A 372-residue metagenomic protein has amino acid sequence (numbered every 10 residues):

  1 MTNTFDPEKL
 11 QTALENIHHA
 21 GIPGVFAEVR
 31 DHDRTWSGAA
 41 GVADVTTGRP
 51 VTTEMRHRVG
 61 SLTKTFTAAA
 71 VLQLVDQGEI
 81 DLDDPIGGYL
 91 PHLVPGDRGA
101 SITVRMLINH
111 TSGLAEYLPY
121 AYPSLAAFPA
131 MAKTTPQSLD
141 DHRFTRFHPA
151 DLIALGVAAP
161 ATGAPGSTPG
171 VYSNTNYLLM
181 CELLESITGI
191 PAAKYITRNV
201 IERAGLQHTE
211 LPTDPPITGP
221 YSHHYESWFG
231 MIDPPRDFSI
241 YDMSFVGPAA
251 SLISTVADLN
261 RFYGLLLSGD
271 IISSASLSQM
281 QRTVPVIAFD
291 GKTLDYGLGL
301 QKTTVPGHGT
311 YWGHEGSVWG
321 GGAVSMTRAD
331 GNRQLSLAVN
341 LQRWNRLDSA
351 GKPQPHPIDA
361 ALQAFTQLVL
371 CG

Functional and structural regions predicted by a protein language model:
M1-V42, P234-G372: Catalytic loop of the DD-peptidase/beta-lactamase superfamily, centered on the K-T-G motif and neighboring
D6, L10, V59, T63 (+4 more regions): Hydrophobic (often cysteine-bearing) scaffold residues that line and stabilize catalytic clefts of nucleotide/cofactor
L14, D33, T67, V71 (+6 more regions): Residue-level preference for non-acidic, small/hydrophobic
A20-P23, T46-M106, T162-S173, G247 (+1 more regions): Short active-site loop at a secondary-structure junction that contains or immediately precedes the catalytic residue(s)
A39, P50, R58, P85-Y89 (+3 more regions): Conserved beta-strand positions that form and line the central face of beta-propeller blades
V45-T46, G189: Short, cysteine-centered beta-strand-loop-beta hairpins and adjacent loop/turn segments enriched in charged/polar
D97-Y311: Short, surface-exposed loop or secondary-structure junction motifs that flank catalytic or metal-binding residues
